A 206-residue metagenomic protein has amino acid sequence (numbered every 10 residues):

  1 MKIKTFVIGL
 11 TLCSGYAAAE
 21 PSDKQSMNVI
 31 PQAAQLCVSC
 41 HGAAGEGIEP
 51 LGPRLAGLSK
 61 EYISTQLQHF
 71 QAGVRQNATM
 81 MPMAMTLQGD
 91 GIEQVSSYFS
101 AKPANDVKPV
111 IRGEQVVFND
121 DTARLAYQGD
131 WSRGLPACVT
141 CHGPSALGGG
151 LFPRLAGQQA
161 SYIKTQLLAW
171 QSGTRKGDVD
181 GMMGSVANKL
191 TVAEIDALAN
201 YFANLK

Functional and structural regions predicted by a protein language model:
K2-G9: Sec-dependent signal peptide recognition, specifically the positively charged N-region followed immediately by
C13-A17: N-terminal signal peptide c-region/cleavage motif recognized by signal peptidases
A18-A34, E46-L51, A104-S132, P153: Electrostatic cytochrome c docking/interface patches
Q25-G73, N77: The feature marks the first
N28-V38, K60, S64-T65, A123-V139 (+2 more regions): Sequence context surrounding c-type heme c attachment/ligation sites in exported
A34-A44, V95, L135-P144, L198: The canonical Cys-X-X-Cys-His
I48-R54, F70-E114, G149-R154, G173-K206: Axial heme c-ligation environment in periplasmic c-type cytochrome domains
